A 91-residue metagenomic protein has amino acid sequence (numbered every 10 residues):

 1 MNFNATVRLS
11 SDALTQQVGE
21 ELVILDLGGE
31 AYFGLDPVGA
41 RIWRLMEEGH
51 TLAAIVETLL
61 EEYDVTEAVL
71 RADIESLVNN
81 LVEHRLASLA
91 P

Functional and structural regions predicted by a protein language model:
M1-E21, D26: Long, low-complexity, charged/polar intrinsically disordered regions in eukaryotic proteins
V18, A31-P91: Long, charge-rich, low-complexity alpha-helical segments
